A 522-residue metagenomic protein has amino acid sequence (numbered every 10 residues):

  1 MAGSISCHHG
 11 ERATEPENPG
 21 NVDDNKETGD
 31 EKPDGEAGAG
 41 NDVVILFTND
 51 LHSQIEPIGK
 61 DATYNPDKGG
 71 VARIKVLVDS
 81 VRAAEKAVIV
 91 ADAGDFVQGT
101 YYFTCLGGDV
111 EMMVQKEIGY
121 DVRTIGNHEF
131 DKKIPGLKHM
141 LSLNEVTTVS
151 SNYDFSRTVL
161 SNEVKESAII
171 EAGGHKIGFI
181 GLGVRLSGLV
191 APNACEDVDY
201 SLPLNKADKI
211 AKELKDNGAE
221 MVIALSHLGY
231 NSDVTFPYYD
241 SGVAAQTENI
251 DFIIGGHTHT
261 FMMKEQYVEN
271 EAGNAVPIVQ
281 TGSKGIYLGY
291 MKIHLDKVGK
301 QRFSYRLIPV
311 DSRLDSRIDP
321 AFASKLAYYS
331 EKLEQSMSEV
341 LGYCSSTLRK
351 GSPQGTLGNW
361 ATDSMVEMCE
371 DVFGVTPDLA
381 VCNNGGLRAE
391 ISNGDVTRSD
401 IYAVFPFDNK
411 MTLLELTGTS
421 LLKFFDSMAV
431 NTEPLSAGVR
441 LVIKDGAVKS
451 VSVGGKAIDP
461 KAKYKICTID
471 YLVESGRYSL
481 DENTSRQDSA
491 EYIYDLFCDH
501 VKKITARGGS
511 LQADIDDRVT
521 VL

Functional and structural regions predicted by a protein language model:
G3-A39: Bacterial Sec-dependent N-terminal signal peptides
H8-H9, D34-D311, T356-L357, A361-E367 (+6 more regions): Acidic, metal/ion-coordinating pockets
A39-V44, Q54, A62-P66, R73 (+3 more regions): Feature captures C-terminal
T48, V184, E331-Y343, D395-D400 (+1 more regions): Short, compositionally biased low-complexity segments
L189-P192, S312-A321, D459, Y478: A short, polar/proline- and glycine-enriched secondary-structure boundary/capping micro-motif
S304-R317, G454-K456: Short, solvent-exposed aromatic-acidic interface loops
D311-V396: Hard-cation-handling environments
